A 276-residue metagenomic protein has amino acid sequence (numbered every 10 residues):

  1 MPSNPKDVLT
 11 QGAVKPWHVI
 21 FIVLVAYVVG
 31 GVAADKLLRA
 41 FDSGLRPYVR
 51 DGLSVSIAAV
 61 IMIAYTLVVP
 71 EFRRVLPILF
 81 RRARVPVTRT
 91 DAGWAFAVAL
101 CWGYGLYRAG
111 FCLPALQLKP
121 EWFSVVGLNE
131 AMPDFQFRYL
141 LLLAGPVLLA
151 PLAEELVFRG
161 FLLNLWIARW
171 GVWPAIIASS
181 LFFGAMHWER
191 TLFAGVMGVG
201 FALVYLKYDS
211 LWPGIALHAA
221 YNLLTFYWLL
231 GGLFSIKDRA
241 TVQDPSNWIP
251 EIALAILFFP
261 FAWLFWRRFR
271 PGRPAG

Functional and structural regions predicted by a protein language model:
M1-G12: Short, Lys/Arg-rich, polar N-terminal cytosolic tail immediately upstream of the first transmembrane signal-anchor
P16, R89-G93, Y139, R169-P174 (+1 more regions): Membrane-helix interface segments
V19-V75, W94: Alpha-helical transmembrane segments in multi-pass membrane proteins
V23-V32, S56-L67, V98-A109, W248-R270: Hydrophobic core of alpha-helical transmembrane segments in multi-pass integral membrane proteins
R39-V49, P77-A153, N164, A168 (+1 more regions): Juxtamembrane helix-loop-helix connectors linking adjacent transmembrane helices in multi-pass membrane enzymes
A153-A178, L203-S210: Membrane-interface helix/loop boundary segments of multi-pass membrane proteins
A178-A185, A216, A220: Hydrophobic residues within alpha-helical transmembrane segments of multi-pass solute transporters/permease subunits
A219-G276: C-terminal membrane module of polytopic membrane proteins
